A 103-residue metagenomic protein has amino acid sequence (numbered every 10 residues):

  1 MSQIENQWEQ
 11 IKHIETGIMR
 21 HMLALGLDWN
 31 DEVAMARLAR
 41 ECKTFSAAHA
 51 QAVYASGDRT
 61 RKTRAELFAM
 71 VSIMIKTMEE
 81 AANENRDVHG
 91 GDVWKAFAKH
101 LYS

Functional and structural regions predicted by a protein language model:
M1, M22, L38, R86-D87: Intrinsically disordered, low-complexity regions enriched in Ser/Pro/Gly/Gln/His and often acidic
M1-N6, H100-S103: Short intrinsically disordered terminal tails
Q3-N6, M19, L23, M78: Generic alpha-helix detector with strongest preference for long hydrophobic helices that associate with membranes
G17-M74: Amphipathic alpha-helical interaction modules
E66-S103: Amphipathic alpha-helical binding modules
